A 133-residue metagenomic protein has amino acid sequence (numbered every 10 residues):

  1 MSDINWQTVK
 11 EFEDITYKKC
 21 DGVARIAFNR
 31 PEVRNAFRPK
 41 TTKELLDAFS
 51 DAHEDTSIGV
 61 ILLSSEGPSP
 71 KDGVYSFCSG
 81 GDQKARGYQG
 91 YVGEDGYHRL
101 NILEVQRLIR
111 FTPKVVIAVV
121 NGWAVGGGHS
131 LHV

Functional and structural regions predicted by a protein language model:
M1-P68: Conserved CoA-thioester-binding segment of acyl-CoA-metabolizing enzymes
I26, L63, D82, L131-V133: Hydrophobic/aromatic residues within transmembrane alpha-helices of multi-pass small-molecule transporters
F37-R38, G81, G90, V120: Short, flexible helix/strand-to-coil boundary loops that buttress conserved ligand/catalytic motifs in alpha/beta
K40, E44, N101, L108: Charged catalytic carboxylate motif
S65-R107: Glycine- (often His-adjacent) and acidic-residue-rich active-site loop that binds/positions the CoA thioester
P70, V105-V133: Glycine-rich beta-to-alpha active-site loop
